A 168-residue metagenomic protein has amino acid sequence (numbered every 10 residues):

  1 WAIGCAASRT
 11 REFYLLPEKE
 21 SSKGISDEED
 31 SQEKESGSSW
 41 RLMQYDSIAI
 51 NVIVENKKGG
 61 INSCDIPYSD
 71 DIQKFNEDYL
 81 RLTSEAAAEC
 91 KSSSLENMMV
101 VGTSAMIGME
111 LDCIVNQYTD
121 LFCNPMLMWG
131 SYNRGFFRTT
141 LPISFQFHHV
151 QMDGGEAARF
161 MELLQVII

Functional and structural regions predicted by a protein language model:
W1-R11, Q32, L127, I143-F160: Acyl activation and transfer enzymes in specialized metabolism, enriched for ANL adenylate-forming modules
W1-V52: Hydrophobic "lid/gating" helix adjacent to the active-site nucleophile that controls access to an acyl-thioester pocket
I50, L141-I143: Hydrophobic residues positioned within well-ordered beta-strands of beta-sheet architectures
I50-E55, W129-N133: Short beta-strand elements
V54-M109: Helical lid/core segments from catalytic subdomains that handle acyl or acyl-like groups
D65-I66, P125, G130, G154: Glycine-centered structural positions embedded in regular secondary structure
M98-T140: Flexible, Gly/Pro-enriched loop and linker segments at secondary-structure and domain junctions
F136-R138, G155, M161-I168: Charged, conformationally dynamic linker/hinge segments that couple catalytic or nucleotide-dependent chemistry
